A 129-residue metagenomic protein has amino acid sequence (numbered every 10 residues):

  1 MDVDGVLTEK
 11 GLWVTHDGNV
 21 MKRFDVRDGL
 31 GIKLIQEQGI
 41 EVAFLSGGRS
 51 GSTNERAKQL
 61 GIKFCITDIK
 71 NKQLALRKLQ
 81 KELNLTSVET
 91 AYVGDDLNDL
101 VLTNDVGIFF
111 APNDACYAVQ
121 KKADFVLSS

Functional and structural regions predicted by a protein language model:
M1-E41: Active-site neighborhood of HAD-like aspartate-dependent phosphohydrolases
V3-D4, E9-K10, G48, D95-D96 (+2 more regions): Fold-independent oxyanion-binding glycine-rich loops and adjacent beta-strand/coil segments at enzyme active sites
T8-T15, T53-G61: Short, basic/glycine-rich phosphate-binding loops at helix/coil junctions that contact nucleotide phosphates
V20-D28, G47, Q59, F64-I66: Extended, charged amphipathic alpha-helical "stalk" segments
M21, C65, Q73-S129: Mg2+-dependent phosphoryl-transfer enzymes with acidic/Ser/Thr/Gly-rich catalytic loops
R27, G48-R49, K70-N71, D114: Short beta->alpha linker loops
I32-R56, T67, T103: Substrate-recognition element of Asp-dependent hydrolases with the DxDx(T/V) motif
I40, I62, L85: Short glycine/serine/threonine/alanine-rich loop segments
